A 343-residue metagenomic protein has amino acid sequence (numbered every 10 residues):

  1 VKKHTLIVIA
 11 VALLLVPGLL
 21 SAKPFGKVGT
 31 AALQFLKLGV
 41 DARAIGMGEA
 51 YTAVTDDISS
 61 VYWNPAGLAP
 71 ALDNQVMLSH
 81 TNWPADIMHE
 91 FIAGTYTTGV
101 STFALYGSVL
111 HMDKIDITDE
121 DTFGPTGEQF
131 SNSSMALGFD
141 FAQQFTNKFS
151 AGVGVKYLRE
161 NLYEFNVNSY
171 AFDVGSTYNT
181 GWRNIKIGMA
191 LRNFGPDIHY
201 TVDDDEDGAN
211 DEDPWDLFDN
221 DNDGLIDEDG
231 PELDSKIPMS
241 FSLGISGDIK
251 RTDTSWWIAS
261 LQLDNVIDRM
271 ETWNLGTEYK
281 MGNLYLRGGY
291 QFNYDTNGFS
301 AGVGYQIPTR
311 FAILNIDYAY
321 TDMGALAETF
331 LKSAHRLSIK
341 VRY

Functional and structural regions predicted by a protein language model:
V1-V8: Bacterial N-terminal signal peptides that target proteins for export
I9-P17: Bacterial N-terminal signal peptides
L15-V16, M77, E206: Residues in and immediately flanking transmembrane alpha helices
G18-A22: Sec/Tat signal peptide C-region and signal peptidase I cleavage site
K23-G48, V54, D73, M88-Y343: Outer-membrane beta-barrel porins/channels
A50-F91: Active-site-flanking structural segment that lines cofactor/substrate pockets
